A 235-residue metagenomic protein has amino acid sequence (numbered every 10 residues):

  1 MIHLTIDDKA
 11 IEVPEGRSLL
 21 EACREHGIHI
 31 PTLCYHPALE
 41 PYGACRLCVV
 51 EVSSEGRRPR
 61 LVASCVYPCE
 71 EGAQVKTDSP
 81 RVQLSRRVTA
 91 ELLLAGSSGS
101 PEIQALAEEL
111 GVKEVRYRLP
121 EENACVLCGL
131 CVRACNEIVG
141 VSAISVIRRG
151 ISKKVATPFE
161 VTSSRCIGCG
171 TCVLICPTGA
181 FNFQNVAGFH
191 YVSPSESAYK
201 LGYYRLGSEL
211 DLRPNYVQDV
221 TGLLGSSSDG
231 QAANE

Functional and structural regions predicted by a protein language model:
M1-H3: Extreme N-terminal starter segment of soluble prokaryotic enzymes
K9, P41, T162-R165: Short, conserved secondary-structure segments in the cores of folded domains
K9-I11, G16-R17, A90-S97: Short N-terminal secondary-structure initiator segments
I11-R60, E70-E71, L84: N-terminal cofactor/phosphate-binding cores enriched in small/glycine residues, especially glycine-rich loops such as
R57-G168, L174, G179-G230: Fe-S ferredoxin-like electron-transfer domains and their immediately adjacent linker/connector regions across
N234: Active-site and adjacent substrate-binding regions of carbohydrate-active enzymes
